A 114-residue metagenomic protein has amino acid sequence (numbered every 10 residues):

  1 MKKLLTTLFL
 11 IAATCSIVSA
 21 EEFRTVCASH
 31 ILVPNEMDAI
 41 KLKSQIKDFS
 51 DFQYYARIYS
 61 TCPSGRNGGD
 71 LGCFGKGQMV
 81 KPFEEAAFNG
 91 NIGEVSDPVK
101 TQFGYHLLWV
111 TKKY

Functional and structural regions predicted by a protein language model:
L4-A13: Sec-dependent N-terminal signal peptides
A13-S19: C-terminal segment of classical bacterial N-terminal signal peptides
S19-H30, R57-Y59, P82-Y114: Proteostasis/folding factors centered on peptidyl-prolyl cis-trans isomerases
E22-F23, M37-K41, K47-D51, Y114: N-terminal targeting/tethering segments
C27-L32, A39-K47, D70-F74, E94: Second-shell loop/turn segments in exported
V33-N35, C62: Short acidic alpha-helix initiation/capping motifs at coil-to-helix transition points, especially at protein N-termini
Q45-P82: Peptidyl-prolyl cis-trans isomerase
